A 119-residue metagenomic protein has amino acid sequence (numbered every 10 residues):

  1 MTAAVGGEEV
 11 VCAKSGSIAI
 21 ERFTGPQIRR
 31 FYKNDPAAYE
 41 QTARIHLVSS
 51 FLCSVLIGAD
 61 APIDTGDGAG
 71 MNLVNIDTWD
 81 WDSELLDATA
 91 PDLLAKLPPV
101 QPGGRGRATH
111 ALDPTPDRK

Functional and structural regions predicted by a protein language model:
M1-A4: Short alpha-helix plus adjacent loop in nuclease-associated cores
E8-K119: Gly/Ser/Thr-rich active-site cleft segment
